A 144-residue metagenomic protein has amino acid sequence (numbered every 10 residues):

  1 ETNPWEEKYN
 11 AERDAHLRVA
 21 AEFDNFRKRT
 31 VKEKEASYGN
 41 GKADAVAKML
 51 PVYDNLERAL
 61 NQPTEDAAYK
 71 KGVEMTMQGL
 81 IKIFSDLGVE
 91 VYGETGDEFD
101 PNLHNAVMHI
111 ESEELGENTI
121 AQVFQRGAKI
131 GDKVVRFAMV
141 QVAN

Functional and structural regions predicted by a protein language model:
E1-P4, E114, G127-I130, V134: Terminal, compositionally biased segments
T2-D100: Charge-dense, E/K-rich amphipathic alpha-helical interfaces
D54, H104, R136: Short glycine-/polar-rich loops that comprise or flank the Walker A/P-loop and associated switch/sensor motifs
T64-A67, S112-E117: Short, glycine- and charge-enriched coil/turn segments that flank and shape catalytic ligand pockets
E90-E111, T119-Q122: Glycine/charge-rich, flexible interdomain linkers and switch-proximal surface loops that mediate coupling
T119-N144: A hydrophobic membrane-anchoring alpha-helix module
